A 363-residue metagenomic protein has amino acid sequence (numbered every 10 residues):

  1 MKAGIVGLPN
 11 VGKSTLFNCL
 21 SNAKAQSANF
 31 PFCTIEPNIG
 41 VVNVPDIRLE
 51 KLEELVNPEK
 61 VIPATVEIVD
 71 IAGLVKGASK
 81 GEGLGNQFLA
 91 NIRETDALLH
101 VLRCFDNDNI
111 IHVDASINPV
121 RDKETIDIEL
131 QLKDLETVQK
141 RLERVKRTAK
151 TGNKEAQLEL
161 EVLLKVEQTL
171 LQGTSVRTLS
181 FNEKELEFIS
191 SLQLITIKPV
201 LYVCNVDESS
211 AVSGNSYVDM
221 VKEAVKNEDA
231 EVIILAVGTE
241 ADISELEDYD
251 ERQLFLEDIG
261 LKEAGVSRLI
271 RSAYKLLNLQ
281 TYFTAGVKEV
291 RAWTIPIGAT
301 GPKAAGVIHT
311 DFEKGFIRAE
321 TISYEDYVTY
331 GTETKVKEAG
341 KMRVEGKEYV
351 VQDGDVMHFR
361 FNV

Functional and structural regions predicted by a protein language model:
M1-I111, K140, V145: Conserved G1/Walker A P-loop phosphate-binding module
K2-V6, V11, F17, R144-V350 (+2 more regions): C-terminal-of-GTPase-core extension/linker across diverse P-loop GTPases
A28-N29, I110-D114, G214-S216, L246: Short amphipathic alpha-helical segments
F32, D46-L49, I62-I68, E82-D96 (+8 more regions): Amphipathic alpha-helical transducer elements in NTP-driven molecular machines
G40-P45, A72-E82, R93-K154, T169-N182 (+1 more regions): Conserved Switch II/interswitch segment of TRAFAC-class P-loop GTPases
E94, Q352-D353: Short, flexible surface segments
